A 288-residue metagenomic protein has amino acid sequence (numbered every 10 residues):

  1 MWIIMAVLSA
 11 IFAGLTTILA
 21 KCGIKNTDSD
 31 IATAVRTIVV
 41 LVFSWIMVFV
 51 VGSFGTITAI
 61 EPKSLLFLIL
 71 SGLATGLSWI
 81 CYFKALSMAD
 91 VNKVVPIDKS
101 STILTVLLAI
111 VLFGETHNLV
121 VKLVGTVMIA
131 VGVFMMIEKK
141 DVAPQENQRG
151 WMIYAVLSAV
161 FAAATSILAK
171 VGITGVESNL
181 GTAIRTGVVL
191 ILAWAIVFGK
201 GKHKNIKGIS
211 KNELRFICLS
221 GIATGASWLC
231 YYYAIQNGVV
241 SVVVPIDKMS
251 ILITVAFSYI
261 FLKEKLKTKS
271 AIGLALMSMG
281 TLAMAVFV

Functional and structural regions predicted by a protein language model:
M1-F12, A20-L68, W79-A89, E138-Y154 (+3 more regions): Membrane-interface interhelical linkers
W2, N147-L180: Selected transmembrane alpha-helices and immediately adjacent juxtamembrane segments of polytopic inner-membrane
L8, V35-R36, L70, I97-S100 (+4 more regions): Hydrophobic core positions of alpha-helical segments in small-molecule transporters and transporter systems
G14, I18, W45, G72-L77 (+10 more regions): Hydrophobic/small/kink-forming positions within alpha-helical transmembrane segments of polytopic membrane proteins
G23, A32, A85, V111-G114 (+5 more regions): Hydrophobic/aromatic residues within transmembrane alpha-helices of multi-pass small-molecule transporters
D30-I31, N92, L119, N179-L180 (+2 more regions): Residues that define the loop-to-transmembrane-helix transition and helix capping in multi-pass membrane transporters
V39-S44, V106-I110, V120-K140, K269-V288: Hydrophobic transmembrane alpha-helices of multi-pass small-molecule transport proteins
I103-L123, L252-A271: C-terminal transmembrane-helix exit sites in multi-pass transporters
